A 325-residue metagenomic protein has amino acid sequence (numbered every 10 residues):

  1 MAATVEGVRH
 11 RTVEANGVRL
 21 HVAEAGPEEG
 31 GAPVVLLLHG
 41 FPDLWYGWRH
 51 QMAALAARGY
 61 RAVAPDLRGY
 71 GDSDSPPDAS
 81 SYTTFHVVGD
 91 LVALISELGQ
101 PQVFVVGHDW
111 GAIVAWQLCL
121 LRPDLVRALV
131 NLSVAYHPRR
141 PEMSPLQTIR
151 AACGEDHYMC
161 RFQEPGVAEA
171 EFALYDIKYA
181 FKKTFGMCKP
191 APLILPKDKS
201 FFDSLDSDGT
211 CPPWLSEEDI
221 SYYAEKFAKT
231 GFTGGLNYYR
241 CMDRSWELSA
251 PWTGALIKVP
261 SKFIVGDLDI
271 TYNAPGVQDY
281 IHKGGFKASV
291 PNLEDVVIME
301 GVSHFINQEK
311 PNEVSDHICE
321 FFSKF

Functional and structural regions predicted by a protein language model:
A2-R9, R19-L20, G26-E29, V34 (+4 more regions): Flexible "cap/lid" subdomain of the alpha/beta-hydrolase fold that forms the substrate-access gate
L37-G40, A64: Structural cue for short, hydrophobic secondary-structure segments
G40, D109, Q308-E309: Conserved acidic functional residues
P42-H50, A62: Serine-hydrolase catalytic-loop signature spanning alpha/beta hydrolases and amidase-signature enzymes
Q51-A54, L94: Alpha-helical interaction/dimerization surfaces of two-component signaling modules
A54-L67: Active-site machinery of serine-nucleophile hydrolases
S289-F325: Catalytic active-site module of serine/aspartate enzymes centered on a nucleophile-bearing elbow/loop
